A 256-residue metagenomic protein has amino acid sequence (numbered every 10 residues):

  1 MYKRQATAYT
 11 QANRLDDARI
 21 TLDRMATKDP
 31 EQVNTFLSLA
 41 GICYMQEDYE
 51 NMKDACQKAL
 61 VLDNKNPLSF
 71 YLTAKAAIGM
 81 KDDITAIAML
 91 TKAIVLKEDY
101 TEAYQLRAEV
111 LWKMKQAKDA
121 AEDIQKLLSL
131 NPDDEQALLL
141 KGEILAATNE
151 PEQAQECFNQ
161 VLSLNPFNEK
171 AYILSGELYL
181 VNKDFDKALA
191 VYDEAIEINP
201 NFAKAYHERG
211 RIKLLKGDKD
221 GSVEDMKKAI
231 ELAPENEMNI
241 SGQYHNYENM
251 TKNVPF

Functional and structural regions predicted by a protein language model:
R4, S38, L72, L106 (+4 more regions): Canonical tetratricopeptide repeat
A12-R24, Q46-K58, G79-K92, K113-K126 (+3 more regions): Structural signature of tandem alpha-helical TPR/SEL1-like repeats, specifically the intra-repeat loop/turn
V33-N34, P67-L68, T101-E102, E135-Q136 (+3 more regions): Helix-start (N-cap) detector for alpha-helical repeat units in TPR-like alpha-solenoids, especially tetratricopeptide
L68, L72-K75, G79, E102: Solenoidal tandem-repeat scaffolds enriched in leucines and small polar residues
E143-N149, N159, P166-K183: Alpha-helical adaptor scaffolds
L214-L215, D220-F256: Terminal, low-structured helical/coil segments at or just beyond the last alpha-helical repeat
